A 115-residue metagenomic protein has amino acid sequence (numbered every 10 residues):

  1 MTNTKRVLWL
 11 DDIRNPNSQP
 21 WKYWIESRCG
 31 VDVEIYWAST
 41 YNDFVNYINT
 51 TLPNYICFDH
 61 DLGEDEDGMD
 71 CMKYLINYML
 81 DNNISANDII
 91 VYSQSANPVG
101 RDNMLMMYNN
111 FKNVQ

Functional and structural regions predicted by a protein language model:
M1-Q115: Catalytic phosphate/metal-binding cores of nucleic-acid and nucleotide-processing enzymes, i.e., regions that mediate
